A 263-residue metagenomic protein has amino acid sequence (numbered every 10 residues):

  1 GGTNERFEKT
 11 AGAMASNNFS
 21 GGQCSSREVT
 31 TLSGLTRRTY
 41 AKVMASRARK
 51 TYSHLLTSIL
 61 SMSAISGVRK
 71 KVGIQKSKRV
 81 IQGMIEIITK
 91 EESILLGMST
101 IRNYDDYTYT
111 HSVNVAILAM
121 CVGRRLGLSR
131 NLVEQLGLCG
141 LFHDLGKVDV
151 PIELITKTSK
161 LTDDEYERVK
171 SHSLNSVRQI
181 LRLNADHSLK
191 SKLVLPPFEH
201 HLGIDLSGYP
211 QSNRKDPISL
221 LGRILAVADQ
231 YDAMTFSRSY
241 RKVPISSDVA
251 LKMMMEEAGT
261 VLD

Functional and structural regions predicted by a protein language model:
G1-G73: Membrane-cytosol interface segments
S46-D263: Histidine- and acidic-residue-rich, metal-dependent catalytic cores
